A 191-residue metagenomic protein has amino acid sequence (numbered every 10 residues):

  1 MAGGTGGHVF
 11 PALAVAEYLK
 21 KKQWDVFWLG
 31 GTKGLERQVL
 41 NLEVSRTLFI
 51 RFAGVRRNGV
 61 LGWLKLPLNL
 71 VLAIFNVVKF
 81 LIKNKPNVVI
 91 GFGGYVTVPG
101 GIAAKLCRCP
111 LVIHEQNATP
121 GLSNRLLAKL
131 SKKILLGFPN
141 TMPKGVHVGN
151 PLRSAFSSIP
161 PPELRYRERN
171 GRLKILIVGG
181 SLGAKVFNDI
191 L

Functional and structural regions predicted by a protein language model:
M1-G3, K20-N69, G179: Conserved nucleotide-sugar phosphate-binding/catalytic loop shared by glycosyltransferases and other
H8-L19: Short amphipathic alpha-helix
D25, R46, K105-P162: Active-site-proximal region of nucleotide-activated glycan assembly enzymes, centered on histidine/acidic-rich loops
G34, V39-E43, P161-L191: Donor-nucleotide binding loops and adjacent catalytic segments primarily of GT-B fold Leloir glycosyltransferases
G34-Q38, P86-C107: An aromatic- and histidine-rich active-site surface loop
G59-V88, L106: An amphipathic, basic-hydrophobic alpha-helix
